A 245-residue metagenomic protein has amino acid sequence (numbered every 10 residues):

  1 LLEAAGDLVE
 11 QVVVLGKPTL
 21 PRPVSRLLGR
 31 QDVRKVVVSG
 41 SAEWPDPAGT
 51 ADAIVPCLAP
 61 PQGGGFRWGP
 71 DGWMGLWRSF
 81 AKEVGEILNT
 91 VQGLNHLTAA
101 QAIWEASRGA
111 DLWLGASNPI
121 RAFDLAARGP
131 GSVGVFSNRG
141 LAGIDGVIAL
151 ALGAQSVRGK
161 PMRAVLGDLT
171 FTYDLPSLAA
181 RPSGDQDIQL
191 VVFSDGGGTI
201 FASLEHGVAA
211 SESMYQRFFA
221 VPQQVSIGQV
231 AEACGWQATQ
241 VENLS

Functional and structural regions predicted by a protein language model:
L1-A81, R181: Glycine-rich, acidic loop regions that bind phosphate or pyrophosphate groups
E3-D7, L27-R30, P47-A48, W104-S107 (+4 more regions): Solvent-exposed alpha-helices and their adjacent loops that cap or buttress functional pockets in soluble metabolic
E10-Q11, D111, P161-R163: Structural motif
V14-G16, V38-S39, G115, V165-L166 (+1 more regions): Short beta-strand segments
K17-L20, S41, S117-I120, L169 (+1 more regions): Short glycine-rich anion-binding loops that position phosphate/pyrophosphate groups of nucleotides and phosphorylated
P21-V24, P45-A48, A122-D124, D145 (+2 more regions): Short helix/loop capping segments that flank catalytic or ligand/cofactor-binding pockets
R78-G159: Active-site diphosphate/adenylate-binding microenvironment
A127-S245: Thiamine diphosphate
